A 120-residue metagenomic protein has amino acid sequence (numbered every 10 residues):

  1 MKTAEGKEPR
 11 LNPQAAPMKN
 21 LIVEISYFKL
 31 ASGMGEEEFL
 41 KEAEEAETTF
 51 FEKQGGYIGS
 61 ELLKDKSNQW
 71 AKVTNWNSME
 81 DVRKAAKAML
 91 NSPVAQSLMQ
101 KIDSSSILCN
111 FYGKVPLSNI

Functional and structural regions predicted by a protein language model:
M1-I22, Y27-A31, G59-A71, V94-I120: Glycine-rich beta-strand-turn "strand-cap" elements at beta-sheet edges
K2, E45, T49-I58, N75-N110: An amphipathic, aromatic/His-enriched active-site/gating alpha helix that lines ligand/cofactor pockets
K29-E42: Short, surface-exposed ligand-recognition loops at beta-strand->loop->(often short) alpha-helix junctions that present
A31-G33, D65, N77-D81: Short coil/turn motifs at secondary-structure junctions
E36-E38, W70-K72, V82-K84, I120: Short acidic, gly/pro-rich beta-turn/loop elements at beta-sheet edges and active-site/ligand-binding grooves
